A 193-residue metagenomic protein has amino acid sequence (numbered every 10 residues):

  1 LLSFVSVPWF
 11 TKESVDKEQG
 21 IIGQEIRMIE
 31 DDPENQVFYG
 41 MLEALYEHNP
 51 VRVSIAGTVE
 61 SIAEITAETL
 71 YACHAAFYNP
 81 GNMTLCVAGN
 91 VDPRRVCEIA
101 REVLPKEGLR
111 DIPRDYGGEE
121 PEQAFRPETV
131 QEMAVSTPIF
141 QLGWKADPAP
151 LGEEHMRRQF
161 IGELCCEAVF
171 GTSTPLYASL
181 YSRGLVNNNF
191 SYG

Functional and structural regions predicted by a protein language model:
L1-P113, F140, A146, L151 (+3 more regions): Charge-rich, well-structured scaffold segments of protease-associated domains
D111-P175: His/Glu-based metal-binding/catalytic segments typifying zinc-dependent metallopeptidases
